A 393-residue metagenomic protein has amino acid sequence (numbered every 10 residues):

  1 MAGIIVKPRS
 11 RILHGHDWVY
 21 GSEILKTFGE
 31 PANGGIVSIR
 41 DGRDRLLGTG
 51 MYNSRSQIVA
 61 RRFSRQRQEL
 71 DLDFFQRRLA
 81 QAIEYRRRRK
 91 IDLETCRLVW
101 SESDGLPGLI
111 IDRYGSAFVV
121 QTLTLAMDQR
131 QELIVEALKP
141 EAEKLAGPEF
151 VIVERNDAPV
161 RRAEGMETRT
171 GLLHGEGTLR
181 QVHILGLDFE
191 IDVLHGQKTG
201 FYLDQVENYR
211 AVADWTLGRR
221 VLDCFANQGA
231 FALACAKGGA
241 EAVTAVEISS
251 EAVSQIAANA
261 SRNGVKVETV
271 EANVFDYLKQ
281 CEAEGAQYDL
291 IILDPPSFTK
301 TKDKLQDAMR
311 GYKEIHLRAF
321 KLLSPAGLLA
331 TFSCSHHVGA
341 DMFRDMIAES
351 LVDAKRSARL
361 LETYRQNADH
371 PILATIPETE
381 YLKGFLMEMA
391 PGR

Functional and structural regions predicted by a protein language model:
M1-G115: Non-catalytic accessory regions of SAM-dependent methyltransferases
V99-D112, Q131-F201, R210: Non-catalytic substrate-recognition/targeting regions of SAM-dependent transferases
G218-N227: Conserved class I S-adenosyl-L-methionine
Q228-E241: Conserved SAM-binding loop of SAM-dependent methyltransferases across substrates and taxa, primarily the Class I
A242-E247: Conserved SAM-binding motif I beta-strand of class I
E251-I292: S-adenosyl-L-methionine
Y288-R318: Mobile active-site "lid"/loop adjacent to the S-adenosyl-L-methionine
E314, L328-R393: C-terminal catalytic and target-recognition region of SAM-dependent MTase-like enzymes, primarily methyltransferases
